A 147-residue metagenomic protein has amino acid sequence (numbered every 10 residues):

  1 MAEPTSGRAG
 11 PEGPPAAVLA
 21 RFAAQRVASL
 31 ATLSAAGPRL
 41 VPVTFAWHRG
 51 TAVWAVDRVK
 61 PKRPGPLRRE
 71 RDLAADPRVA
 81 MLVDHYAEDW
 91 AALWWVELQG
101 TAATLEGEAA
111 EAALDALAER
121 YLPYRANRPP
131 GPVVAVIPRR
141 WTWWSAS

Functional and structural regions predicted by a protein language model:
M1-G13, P64, Y86-S147: Charged, gly/pro-rich active-site loop segments
E3-S29: Short, basic/aromatic recognition patches
V18, V41-V43, L82, L117-R120: A general marker of short, structured functional hotspots
A23-Q25, G37-P38, W95, N127-P129: Short solvent-exposed loop/turn micro-motifs enriched in small/polar/acidic residues
Q25-K62, M81-D84: Short beta-strand segments
D76-R78: Short coil-to-beta transition motif at edge beta-strands of beta-rich domains
